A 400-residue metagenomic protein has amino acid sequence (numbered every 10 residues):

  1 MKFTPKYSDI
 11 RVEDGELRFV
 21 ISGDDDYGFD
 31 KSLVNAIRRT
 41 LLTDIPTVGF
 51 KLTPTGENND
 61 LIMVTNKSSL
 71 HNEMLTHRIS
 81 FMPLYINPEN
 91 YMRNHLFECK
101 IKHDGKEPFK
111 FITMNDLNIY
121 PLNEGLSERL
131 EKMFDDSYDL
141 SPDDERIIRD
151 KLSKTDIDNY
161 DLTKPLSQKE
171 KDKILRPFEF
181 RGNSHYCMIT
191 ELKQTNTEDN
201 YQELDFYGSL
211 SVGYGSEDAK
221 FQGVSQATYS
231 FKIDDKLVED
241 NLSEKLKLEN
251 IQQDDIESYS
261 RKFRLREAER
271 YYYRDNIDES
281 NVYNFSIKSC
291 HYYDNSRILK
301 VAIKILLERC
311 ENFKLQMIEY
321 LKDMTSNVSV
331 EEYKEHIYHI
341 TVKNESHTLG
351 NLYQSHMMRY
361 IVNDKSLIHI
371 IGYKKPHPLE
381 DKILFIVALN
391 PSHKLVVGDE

Functional and structural regions predicted by a protein language model:
M1-E400: Protein-protein interaction/assembly regions in multi-subunit complexes
